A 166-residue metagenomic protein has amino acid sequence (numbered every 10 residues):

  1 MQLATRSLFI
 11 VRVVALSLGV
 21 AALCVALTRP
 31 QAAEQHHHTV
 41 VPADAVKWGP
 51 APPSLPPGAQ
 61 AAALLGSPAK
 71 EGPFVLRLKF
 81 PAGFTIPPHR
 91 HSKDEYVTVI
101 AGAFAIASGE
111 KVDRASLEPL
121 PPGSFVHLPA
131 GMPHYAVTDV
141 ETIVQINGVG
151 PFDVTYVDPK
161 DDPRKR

Functional and structural regions predicted by a protein language model:
M1-I10: N-terminal secretory signal peptides that target proteins for export/translocation
V11-V25: Bacterial N-terminal signal peptides
P30-F74, P159-R166: A short, N-terminal "cap"/entry segment at the start of jelly-roll beta-barrel domains of the cupin/DSBH fold
H37-T39, A115-E118, Y135-R166: Double-stranded beta-helix
P81-F84, H91-K111: Glycine- and acidic-residue-biased ligand/ion/polar-headgroup-sensing regions
I86-P88, I106-A107, L128, P133-D139: Short beta-strand His + acidic residue motifs that chelate non-heme Fe in jelly-roll/DSBH and cupin folds
E110-A130: Short acidic-glycine-tyrosine-enriched beta hairpin
